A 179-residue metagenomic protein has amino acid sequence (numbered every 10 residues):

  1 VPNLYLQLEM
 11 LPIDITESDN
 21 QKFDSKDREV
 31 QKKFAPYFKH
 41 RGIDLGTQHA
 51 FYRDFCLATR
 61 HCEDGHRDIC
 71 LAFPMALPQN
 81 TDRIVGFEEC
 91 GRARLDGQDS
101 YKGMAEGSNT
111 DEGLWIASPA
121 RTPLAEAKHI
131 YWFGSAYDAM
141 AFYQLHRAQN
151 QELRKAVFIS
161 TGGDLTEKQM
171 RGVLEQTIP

Functional and structural regions predicted by a protein language model:
P2-N109: Basic, glycine-enriched DNA-binding surface that flanks or lies within the catalytic cores of DNA
D64-T177: Phosphate-handling DNA/RNA-contact segment within nucleic-acid enzymes
